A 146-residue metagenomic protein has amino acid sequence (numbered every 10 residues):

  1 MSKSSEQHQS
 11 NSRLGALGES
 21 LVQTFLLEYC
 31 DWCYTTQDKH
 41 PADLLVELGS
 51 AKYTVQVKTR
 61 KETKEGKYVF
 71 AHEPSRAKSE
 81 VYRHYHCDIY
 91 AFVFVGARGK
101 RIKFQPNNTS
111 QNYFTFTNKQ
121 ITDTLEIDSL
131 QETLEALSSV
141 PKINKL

Functional and structural regions predicted by a protein language model:
M1-H40, V46-L146: Mixed-charge (Asp/Glu-Lys/Arg
